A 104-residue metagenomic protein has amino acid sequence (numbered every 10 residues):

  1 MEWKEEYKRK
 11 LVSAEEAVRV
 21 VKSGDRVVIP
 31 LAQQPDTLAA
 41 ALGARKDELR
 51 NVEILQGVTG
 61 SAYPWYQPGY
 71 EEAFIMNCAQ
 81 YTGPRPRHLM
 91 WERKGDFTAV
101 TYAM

Functional and structural regions predicted by a protein language model:
M1-M104: Conserved alpha/beta enzyme-core scaffold
